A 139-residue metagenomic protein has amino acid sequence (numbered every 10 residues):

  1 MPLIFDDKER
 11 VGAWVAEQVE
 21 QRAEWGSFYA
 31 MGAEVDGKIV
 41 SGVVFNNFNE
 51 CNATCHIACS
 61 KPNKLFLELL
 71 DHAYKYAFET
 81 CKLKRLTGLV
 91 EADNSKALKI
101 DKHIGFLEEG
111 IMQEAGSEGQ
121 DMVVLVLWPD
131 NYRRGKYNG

Functional and structural regions predicted by a protein language model:
M1-Q21: Short amphipathic alpha-helix that is part of the acyltransferase structural core
G26-S41: Conserved beta-hairpin
N49-K61: Conserved acetyl-CoA binding element of GNAT-fold acetyltransferases
S60-D71, N94-K96: Conserved glycine-rich acetyl-CoA-binding loop
E79-V90: Conserved GNAT acetyl-CoA-binding A-motif
L89, L107-M122: Conserved catalytic-core motifs of GNAT/GCN5-like acyltransferases
D93-G110: Conserved active-site alpha-helix within GNAT-family acetyltransferase domains
A115-G139: C-terminal "cap" of GNAT-fold acetyltransferases
